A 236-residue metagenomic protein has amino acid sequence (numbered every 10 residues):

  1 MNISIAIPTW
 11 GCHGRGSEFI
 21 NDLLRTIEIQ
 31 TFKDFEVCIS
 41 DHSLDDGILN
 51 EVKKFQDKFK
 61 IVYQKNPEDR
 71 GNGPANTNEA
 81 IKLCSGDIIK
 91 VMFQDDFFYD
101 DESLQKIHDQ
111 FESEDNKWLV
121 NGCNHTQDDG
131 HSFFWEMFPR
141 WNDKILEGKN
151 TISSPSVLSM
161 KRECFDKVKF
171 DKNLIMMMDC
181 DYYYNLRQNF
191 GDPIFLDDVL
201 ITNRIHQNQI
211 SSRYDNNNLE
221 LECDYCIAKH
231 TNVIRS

Functional and structural regions predicted by a protein language model:
A6, W135, P139-E222: Conserved nucleotide-sugar donor-binding catalytic segment
C12-I29: Short, well-formed alpha-helical segments that are part of the catalytic scaffolds of diverse glycosyltransferases
F19, G47-I48, D100-K106, G130 (+2 more regions): Acidic donor-diphosphate engagement hotspot in glycosyltransferases and nucleotidyltransferases that stabilizes
L24-P67: Acidic donor-binding segment of Leloir-type glycosyltransferases
K33-D34, D57-K58, C84-D87, S113: Active-site acidic short loop of glycosyltransferases
N66-C84: Glycine-rich, basic loop-to-helix element that forms the pyrophosphate-binding segment of sugar-nucleotide handling
G86-F97: Short beta-strand-to-loop acidic/aromatic patch adjacent to the donor-nucleotide binding site
F97, E102-F133: Conserved donor NDP-sugar-binding/catalytic core segment of glycosyltransferases
